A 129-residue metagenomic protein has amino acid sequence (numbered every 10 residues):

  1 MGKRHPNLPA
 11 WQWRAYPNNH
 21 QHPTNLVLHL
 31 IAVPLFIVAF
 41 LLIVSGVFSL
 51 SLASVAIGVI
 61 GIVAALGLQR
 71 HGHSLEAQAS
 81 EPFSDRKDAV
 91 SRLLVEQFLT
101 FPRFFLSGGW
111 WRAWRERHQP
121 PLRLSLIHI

Functional and structural regions predicted by a protein language model:
M1-P9: Hydrophobic alpha-helical transmembrane segments
L8-P34: Membrane interfacial helix-start motif at the N-side
N19-L28, S74-K87: Interhelical loop and helix-boundary elements at the membrane-water interface of polytopic inner-membrane proteins
F36-I62: Juxtamembrane "helix exit" motif at the C-terminal ends of alpha-helical transmembrane segments in multi-pass membrane
I62-A77, G109: Transmembrane alpha-helical segments that form the membrane-embedded catalytic/substrate-channel core of multi-pass
K87-F98: Membrane-cytosol interface motif
F98-H118: Acidic, Ser/Thr-rich low-complexity segments on the non-lumenal side of membrane proteins
I127-I129: Conserved small/polar residues in nucleotide/adenosyl-binding loops
